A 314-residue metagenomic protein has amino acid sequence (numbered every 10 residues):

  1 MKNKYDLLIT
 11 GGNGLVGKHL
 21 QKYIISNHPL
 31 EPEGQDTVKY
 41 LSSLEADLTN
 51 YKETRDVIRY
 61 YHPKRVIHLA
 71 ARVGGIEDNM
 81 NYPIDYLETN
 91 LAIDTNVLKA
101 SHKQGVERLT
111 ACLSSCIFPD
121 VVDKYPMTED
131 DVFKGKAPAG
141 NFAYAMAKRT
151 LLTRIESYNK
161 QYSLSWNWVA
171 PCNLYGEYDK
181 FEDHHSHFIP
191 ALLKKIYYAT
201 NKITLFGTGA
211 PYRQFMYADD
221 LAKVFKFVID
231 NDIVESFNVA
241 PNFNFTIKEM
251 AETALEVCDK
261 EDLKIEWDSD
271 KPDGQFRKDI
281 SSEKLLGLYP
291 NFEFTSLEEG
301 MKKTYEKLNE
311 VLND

Functional and structural regions predicted by a protein language model:
K4, T10, G14-L15, L20-Y23 (+3 more regions): C-terminal substrate-binding subdomain of Rossmann-fold SDR/epimerase-dehydratase oxidoreductases
T10, L41, V66-R72, L109-S115 (+1 more regions): SDR active-site strand-loop-helix element
H28-D56: Adenosine-cofactor binding site in Rossmann-like domains, unifying the SAM/SAH pocket of S-adenosylmethionine-dependent
L48-L91, K103, D120: NAD(P)H-binding glycine-rich loop region in Rossmannoid oxidoreductase-like domains and their noncatalytic homologs
N50, R65, A92-N96, R108 (+2 more regions): Conserved cofactor-binding/catalytic machinery of classical short-chain dehydrogenase/reductase
T95-N141, N167: Conserved Rossmann-fold NAD(P)-dependent oxidoreductase catalytic core, especially the SDR/UDP-sugar
V121-D130, R154-I229, N242, A251-V257: NAD(P)-dependent short-chain dehydrogenase/reductase
A143, A147-T150: Active-site helix of classical SDR
